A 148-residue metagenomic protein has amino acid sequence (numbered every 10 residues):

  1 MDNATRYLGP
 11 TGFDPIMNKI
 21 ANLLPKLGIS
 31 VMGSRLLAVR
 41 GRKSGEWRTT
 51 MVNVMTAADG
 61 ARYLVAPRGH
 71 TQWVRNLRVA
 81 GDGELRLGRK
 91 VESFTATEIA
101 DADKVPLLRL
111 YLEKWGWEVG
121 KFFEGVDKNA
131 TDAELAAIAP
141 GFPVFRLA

Functional and structural regions predicted by a protein language model:
M1-D14, L36-K43, V91-A102: N-terminal short leaders/motifs
M1-R35, E118-D127: Alpha-helical membrane-targeting segments
N22-L23, T49-M51, T131-A133: A generic local structural motif
I29, A57, L87-G88: Short, flexible turn/loop "capping" segments at secondary-structure junctions
M32-P67: Short beta-strand segments
A38, R146-A148: Short, well-ordered beta-strand micro-motif
A61, R68-V144: Short, structured beta-strand-loop surface elements
